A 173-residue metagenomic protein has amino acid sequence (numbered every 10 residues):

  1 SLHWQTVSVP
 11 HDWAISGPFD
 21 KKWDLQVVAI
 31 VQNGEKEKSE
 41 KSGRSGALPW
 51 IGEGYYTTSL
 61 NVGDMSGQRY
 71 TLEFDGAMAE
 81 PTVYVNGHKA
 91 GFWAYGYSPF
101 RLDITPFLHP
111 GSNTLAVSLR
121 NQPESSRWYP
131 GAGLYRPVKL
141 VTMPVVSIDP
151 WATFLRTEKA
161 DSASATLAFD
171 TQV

Functional and structural regions predicted by a protein language model:
S1-E37, T114-R120, L134, L140: Accessory carbohydrate-binding/adhesion or oligomerization-edge regions at the termini of glycan-active proteins
L2, V7, N61, F169-D170: Beta-propeller folds
S39-S42, N86: Short Pro/Gly-enriched beta-strand edge/turn motifs at strand-loop
K41-L48, R156-T157: Short, P/G- and charge-enriched loop/turn segments at secondary-structure junctions
G46-P150: Accessory beta-strand-rich segments of carbohydrate-active enzymes
M78, L155-E158: Short, solvent-exposed aromatic-acidic interface loops
T157-Q172: Contiguous beta-strand segments within globular domains
